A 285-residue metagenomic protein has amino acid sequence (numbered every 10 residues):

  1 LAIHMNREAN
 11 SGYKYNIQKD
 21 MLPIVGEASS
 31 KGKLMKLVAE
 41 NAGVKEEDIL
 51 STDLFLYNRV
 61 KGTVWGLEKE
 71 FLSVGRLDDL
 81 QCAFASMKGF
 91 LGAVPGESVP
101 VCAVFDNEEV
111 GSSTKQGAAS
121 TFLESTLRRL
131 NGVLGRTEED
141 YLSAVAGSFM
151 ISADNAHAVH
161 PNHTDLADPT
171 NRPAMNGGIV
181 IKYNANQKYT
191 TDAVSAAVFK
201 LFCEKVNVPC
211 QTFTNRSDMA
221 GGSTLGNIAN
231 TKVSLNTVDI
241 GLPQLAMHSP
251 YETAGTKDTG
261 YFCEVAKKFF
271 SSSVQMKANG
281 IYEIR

Functional and structural regions predicted by a protein language model:
L1-R285: N-terminal hydrophobic/helix-forming segments and targeting peptides
